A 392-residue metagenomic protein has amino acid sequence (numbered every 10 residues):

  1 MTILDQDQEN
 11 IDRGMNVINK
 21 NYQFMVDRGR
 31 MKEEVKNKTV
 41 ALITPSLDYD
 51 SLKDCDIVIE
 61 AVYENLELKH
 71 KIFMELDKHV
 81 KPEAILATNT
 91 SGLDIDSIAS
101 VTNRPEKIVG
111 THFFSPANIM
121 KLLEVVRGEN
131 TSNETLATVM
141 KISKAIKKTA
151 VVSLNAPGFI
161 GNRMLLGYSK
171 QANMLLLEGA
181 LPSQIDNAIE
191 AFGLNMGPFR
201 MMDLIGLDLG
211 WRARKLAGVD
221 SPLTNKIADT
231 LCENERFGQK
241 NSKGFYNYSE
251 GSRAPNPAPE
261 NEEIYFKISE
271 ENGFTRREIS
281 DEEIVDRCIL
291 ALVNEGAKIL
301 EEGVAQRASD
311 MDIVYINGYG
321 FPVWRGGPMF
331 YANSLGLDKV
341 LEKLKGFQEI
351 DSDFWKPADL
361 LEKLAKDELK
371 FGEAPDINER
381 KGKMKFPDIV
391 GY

Functional and structural regions predicted by a protein language model:
M1-Y392: N-terminal glycine-rich phosphate-binding loop for ADP-containing cofactors
